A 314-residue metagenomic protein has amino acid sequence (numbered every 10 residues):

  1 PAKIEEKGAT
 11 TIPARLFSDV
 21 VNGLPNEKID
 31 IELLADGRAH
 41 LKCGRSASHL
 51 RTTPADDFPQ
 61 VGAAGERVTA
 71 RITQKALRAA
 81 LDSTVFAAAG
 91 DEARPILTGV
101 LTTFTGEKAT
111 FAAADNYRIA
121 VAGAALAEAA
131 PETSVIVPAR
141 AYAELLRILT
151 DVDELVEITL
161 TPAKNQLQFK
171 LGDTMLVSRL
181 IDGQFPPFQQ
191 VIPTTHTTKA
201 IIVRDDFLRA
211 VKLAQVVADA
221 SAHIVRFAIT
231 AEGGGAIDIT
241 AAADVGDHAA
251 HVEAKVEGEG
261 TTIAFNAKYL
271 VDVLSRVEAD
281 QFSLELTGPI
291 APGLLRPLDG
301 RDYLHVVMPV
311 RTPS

Functional and structural regions predicted by a protein language model:
P1-S314: Structural preference for solvent-exposed beta-strand-turn elements and adjacent flexible terminal/loop segments within
